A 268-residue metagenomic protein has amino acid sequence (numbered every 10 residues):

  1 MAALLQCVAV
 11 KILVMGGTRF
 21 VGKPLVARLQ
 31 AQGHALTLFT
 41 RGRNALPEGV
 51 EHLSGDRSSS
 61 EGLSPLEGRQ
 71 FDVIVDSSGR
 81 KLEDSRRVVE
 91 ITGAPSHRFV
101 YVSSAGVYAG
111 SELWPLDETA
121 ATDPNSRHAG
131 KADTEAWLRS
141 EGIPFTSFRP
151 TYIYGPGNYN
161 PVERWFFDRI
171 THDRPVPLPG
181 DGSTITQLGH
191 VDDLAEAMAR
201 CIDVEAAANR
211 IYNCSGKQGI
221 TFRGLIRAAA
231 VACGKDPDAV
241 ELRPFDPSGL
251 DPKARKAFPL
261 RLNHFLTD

Functional and structural regions predicted by a protein language model:
I12-Q32: N-terminal Rossmann NAD(P)H-binding glycine-rich loop of SDR-like oxidoreductase domains
L38-R43, D56-R57: N-terminal Rossmann-fold cofactor-binding loop
G49-S60, S78-R80: Rossmann-fold cofactor-recognition segment
R69-T119, A129-W137: NAD(P)-cofactor binding segment of oxidoreductase domains
W114-E135, N160-R164, Q187-L188, G219: Short-chain dehydrogenase/reductase
E135-G157: Conserved beta-loop-beta element that borders a ligand/cofactor-binding pocket
P161-F166, P179-I202, N209-R210: Substrate-positioning beta->alpha
R200-N263: Mid/C-terminal beta-alpha module of Rossmann-like enzyme folds, strongest in SDR-family dehydrogenases/epimerases
